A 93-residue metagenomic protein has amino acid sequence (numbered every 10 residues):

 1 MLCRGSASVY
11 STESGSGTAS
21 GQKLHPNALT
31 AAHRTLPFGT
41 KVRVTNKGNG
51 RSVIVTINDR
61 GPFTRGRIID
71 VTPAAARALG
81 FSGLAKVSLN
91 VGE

Functional and structural regions predicted by a protein language model:
M1-E93: Secreted/periplasmic proteins
